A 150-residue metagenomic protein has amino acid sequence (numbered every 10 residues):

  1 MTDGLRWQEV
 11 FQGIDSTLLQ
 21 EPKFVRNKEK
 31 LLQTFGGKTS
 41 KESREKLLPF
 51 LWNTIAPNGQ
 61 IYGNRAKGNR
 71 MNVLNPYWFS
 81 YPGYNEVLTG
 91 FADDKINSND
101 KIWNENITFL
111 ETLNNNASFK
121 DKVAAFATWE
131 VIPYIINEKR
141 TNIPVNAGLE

Functional and structural regions predicted by a protein language model:
M1, Q8-E9, Y62-R65, E86-T89 (+1 more regions): Structural recognition of the beta-strand scaffold that forms the well-ordered cores of secreted hydrolase catalytic
M1-Q60: Active-site-proximal N-terminal segment of extracellular/periplasmic enzymes that hydrolyze or transfer
Q8-D15, A66, S98-D100, I135-K139: Short, solvent-exposed loop/turn and secondary-structure capping segments
V10-F11, K67-W78, V123: Phosphate-binding glycine-rich loops and adjacent basic patches that engage nucleotide phosphates, nucleic-acid
K30-K38, N69, T89-S98: Glycine-/proline-rich flexible loop or hinge segments
S40-K41, N64-K67, W103-E105: A short linear-motif detector with a strong N-terminal bias
P57-M71, A117-D121: N-terminal beta-rich core of secreted/periplasmic extracellular enzymes
N75-E150: His/Asp/Glu-rich, glycine-adjacent segments that coordinate divalent cations and/or stabilize oxyanion chemistry on
